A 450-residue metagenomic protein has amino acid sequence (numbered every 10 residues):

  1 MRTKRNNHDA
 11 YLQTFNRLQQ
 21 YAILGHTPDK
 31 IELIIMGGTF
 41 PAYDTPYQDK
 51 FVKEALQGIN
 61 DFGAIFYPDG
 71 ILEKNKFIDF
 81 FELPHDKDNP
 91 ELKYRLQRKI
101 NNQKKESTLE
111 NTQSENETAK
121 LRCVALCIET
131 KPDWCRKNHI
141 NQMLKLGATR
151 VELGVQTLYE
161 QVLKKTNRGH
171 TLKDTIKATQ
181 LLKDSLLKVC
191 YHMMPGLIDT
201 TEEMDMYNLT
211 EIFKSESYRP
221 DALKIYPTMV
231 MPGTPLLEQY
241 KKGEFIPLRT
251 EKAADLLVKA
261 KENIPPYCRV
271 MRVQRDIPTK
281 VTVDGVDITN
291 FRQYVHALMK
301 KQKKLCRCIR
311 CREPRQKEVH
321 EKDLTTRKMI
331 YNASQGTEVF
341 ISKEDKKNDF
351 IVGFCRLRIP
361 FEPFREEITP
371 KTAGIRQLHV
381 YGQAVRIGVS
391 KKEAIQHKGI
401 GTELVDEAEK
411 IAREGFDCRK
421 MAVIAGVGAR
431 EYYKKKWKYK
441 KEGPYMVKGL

Functional and structural regions predicted by a protein language model:
M1-Q13, L33, G37-Q57, P68-C190 (+3 more regions): Conserved non-cysteine loop/helix-boundary elements of the Radical SAM core domain that shape
L144, F213-E216, E409, R413-E414 (+1 more regions): Non-catalytic positions within long, well-ordered alpha-helices that form the structural scaffold/packing of enzyme
E152, K224, G374-R376, A422: Conserved beta-strand positions in the central sheet of alpha/beta enzyme cores
E244-R356, P360-E362: C-terminal accessory regions of radical SAM enzymes
T369-Q396: Conserved acetyl-CoA binding element of GNAT-fold acetyltransferases
K391-I411: Conserved acetyl-CoA-binding loop-helix of GNAT-fold acetyltransferases
K410-A425: Conserved GNAT acetyl-CoA-binding A-motif
A425-Y445, L450: Conserved active-site alpha-helix within GNAT-family acetyltransferase domains
